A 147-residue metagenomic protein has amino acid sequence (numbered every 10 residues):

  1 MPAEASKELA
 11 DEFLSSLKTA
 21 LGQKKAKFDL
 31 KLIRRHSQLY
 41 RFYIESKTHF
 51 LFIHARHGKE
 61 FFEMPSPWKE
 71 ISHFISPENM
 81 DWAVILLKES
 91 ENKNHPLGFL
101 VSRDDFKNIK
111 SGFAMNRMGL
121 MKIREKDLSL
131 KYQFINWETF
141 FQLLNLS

Functional and structural regions predicted by a protein language model:
M1-H36, Y43-S46: Acidic-basic catalytic patches of nuclease active cores, encompassing PD-(D/E)XK and other metal-cofactor nuclease
S15-K25, P77-W82, F106-S111: Structural alpha-beta junctions
K27-L39, M64-H73: A short, well-structured beta->alpha microelement
R34-H36, R41-F61: Active-site ExK catalytic segment of metal-dependent nucleases
K47, G58, E89-S90, D104-F106 (+1 more regions): Generic structural motif
A55-G98: Catalytic cores of nucleic-acid endonucleases
P96-F99, R103-S147: Non-catalytic C-terminal interaction segments of nucleic acid-processing enzymes
